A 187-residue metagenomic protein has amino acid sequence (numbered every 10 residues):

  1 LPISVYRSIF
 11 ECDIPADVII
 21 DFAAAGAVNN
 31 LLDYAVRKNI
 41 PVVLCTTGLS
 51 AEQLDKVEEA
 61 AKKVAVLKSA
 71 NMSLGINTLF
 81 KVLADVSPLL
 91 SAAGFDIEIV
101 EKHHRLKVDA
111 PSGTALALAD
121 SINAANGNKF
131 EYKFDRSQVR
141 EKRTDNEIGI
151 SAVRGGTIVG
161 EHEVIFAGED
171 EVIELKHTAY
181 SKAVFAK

Functional and structural regions predicted by a protein language model:
P2-D13, S91-K187: C-terminal substrate-binding/catalytic lobe of Rossmann-fold NAD(P)-dependent oxidoreductases
P2-R37: N-terminal glycine-/serine-/threonine-rich beta1-alpha1-beta2 phosphate-ribose binding loop of Rossmann-like
V18, P41, A65, D96: Residue-level detector of anion-binding/catalytic polar loops
F22-A23, T78, A110: Residues that cap or flank secondary-structure elements
A23-A24, T47, A152-R154: Short glycine-/small-residue-rich Rossmann-like dinucleotide-binding loops
G26-K38, C45-K68, L74-P88: Rossmann-fold NAD(P)-binding glycine/threonine-rich loop
